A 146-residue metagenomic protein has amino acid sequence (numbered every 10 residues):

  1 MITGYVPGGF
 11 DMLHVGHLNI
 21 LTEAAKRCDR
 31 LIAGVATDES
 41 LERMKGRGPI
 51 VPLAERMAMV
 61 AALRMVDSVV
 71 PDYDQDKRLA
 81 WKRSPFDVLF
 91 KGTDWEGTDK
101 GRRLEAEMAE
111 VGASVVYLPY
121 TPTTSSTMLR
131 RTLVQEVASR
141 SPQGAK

Functional and structural regions predicted by a protein language model:
M1-K146: Nucleotidyltransferase catalytic core that binds NTPs
